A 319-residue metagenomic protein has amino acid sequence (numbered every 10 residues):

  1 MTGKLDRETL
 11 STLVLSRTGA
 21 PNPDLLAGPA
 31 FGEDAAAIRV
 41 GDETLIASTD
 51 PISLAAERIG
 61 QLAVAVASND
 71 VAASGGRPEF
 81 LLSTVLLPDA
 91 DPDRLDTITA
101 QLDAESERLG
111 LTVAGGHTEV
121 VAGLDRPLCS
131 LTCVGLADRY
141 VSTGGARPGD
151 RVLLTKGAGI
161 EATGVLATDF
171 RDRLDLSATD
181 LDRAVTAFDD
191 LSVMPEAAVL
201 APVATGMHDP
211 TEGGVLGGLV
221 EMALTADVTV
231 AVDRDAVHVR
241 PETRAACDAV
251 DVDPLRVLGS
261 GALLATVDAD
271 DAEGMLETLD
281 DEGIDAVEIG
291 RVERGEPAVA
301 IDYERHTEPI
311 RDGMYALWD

Functional and structural regions predicted by a protein language model:
M1-A55, E105-S106, G110, G313-D319: Extreme N-terminal cap/leader segments of soluble proteins
A27-P29, A47-S48, V113-G116, L154-K156 (+3 more regions): General beta-strand structural signal in soluble alpha/beta enzymes
A56-L81, I98-L111, P195-V199, V215-E221: Small-aliphatic-rich amphipathic alpha-helix that forms the alpha element of a beta-alpha
R77-L166: Glycine-rich anion-binding loops of enzyme active sites
A90, A184-G259: Active-site-proximal betaalpha loop/short-helix elements that scaffold phosphoryl/nucleotidyl transfer chemistry
S142-A197: Short, acidic (Asp/Glu-rich) active-site segment that either coordinates a divalent metal cofactor
T266-A272: Helix N-cap motif at beta-to-alpha junctions
L279-D319: Acidic, Ser/Thr/Pro-rich beta/coil linker or hinge segments at domain junctions
